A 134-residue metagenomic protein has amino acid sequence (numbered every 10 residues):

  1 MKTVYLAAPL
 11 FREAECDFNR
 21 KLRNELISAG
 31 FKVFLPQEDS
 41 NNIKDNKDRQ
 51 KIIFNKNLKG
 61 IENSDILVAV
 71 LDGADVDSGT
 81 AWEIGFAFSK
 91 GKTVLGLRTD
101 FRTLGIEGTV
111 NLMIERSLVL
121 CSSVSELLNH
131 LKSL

Functional and structural regions predicted by a protein language model:
M1-L134: Conserved catalytic or regulatory cores that recognize and/or transform ribose-phosphate-containing ligands
